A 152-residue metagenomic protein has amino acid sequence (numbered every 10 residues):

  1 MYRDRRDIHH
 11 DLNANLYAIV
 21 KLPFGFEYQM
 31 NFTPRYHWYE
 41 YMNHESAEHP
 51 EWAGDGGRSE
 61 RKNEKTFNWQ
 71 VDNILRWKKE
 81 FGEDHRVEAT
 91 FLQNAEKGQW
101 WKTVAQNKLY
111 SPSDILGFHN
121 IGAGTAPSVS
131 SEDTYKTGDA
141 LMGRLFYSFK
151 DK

Functional and structural regions predicted by a protein language model:
M1, M42-R58, W101-V129: Surface-exposed loop/turn segments flanking beta-strands in extracellular/periplasmic regions
M1-N43, E60-E80, E88, S130-K152: Outer-membrane beta-barrel transmembrane strands
H85: Histidine-centered active-site/metal-ligand motif
L92-Q99: Glycine-rich, aromatic-flanked loop segments that form ligand/cofactor-binding clefts across common enzyme folds
